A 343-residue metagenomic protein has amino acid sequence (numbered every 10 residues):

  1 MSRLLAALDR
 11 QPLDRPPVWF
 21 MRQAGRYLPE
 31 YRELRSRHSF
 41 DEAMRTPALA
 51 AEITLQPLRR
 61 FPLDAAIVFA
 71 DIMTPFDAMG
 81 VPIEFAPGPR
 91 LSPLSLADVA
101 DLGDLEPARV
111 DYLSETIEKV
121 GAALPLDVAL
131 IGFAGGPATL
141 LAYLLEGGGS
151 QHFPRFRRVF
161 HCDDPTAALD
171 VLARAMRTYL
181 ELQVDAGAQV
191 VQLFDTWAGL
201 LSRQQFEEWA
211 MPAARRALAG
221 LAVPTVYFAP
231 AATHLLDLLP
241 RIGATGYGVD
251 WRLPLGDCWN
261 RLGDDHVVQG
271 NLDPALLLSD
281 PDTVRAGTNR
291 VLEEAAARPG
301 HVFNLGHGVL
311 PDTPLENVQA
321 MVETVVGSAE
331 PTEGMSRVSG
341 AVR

Functional and structural regions predicted by a protein language model:
M1-F85, K119, R216, L315-S336 (+1 more regions): N-terminal basic, low-complexity leaders that serve as flexible interaction/assembly modules and, when applicable, as
R3-L4, E30, D98, R155 (+1 more regions): Exposed alpha-helical structural elements
R26-E30, L94, F228-A232: A broad, low-specificity signal for short, low-complexity segments enriched in glycine/proline and polar/charged
R32-M44, A97-E106, P240: Short, basic, glycine/proline-bearing loop/turn elements
I67-E84, A100-E106, A188-F206, G306: Glycine-rich, proline-tolerant flexible connector loops at the mouths of alpha/beta enzymes
E84-L96, S150-R158: A charged helix-plus-loop insertion that forms the helical arch/lid used to bind and gate nucleic-acid substrates
G88-A123: A gly/proline- and charged-residue-enriched helix-loop-helix capping module
R109, T116-R343: Active-site loop segments of alpha/beta catalytic cores
